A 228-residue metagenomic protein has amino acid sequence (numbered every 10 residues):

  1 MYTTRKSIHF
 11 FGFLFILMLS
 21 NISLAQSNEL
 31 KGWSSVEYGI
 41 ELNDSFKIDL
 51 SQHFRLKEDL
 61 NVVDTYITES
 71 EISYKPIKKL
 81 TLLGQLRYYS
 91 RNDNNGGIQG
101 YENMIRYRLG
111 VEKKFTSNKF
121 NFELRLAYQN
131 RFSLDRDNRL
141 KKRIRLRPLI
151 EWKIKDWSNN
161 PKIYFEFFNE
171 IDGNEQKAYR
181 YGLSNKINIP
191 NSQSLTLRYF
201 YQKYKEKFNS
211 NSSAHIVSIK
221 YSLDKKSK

Functional and structural regions predicted by a protein language model:
M1-G32: Bacterial Sec-dependent N-terminal signal peptides
Q26-Q85, N92: Start-of-domain marker
L30-G32, D64-Y66, N103-Y107, L140-I144 (+2 more regions): Residues that define the transmembrane beta-barrel architecture of outer-membrane proteins
S35, E69, R108-G110, R147-L149 (+2 more regions): Membrane-embedded beta-strand positions in outer-membrane beta-barrel channels/transporters
D44-L50, K79-G84, N118-F122, D156-N160 (+2 more regions): Repeated loop/turn-to-beta-strand initiation elements of outer-membrane beta-barrel proteins
Q52-E58, L86-N92, F115-S117, Y128-F132 (+3 more regions): Transmembrane beta-strands of outer-membrane beta-barrel pores
V111, I187, S213-K228: Outer-membrane beta-barrel "beta-signal"
K119-Y204: Outer-membrane beta-barrel transmembrane domain signature
